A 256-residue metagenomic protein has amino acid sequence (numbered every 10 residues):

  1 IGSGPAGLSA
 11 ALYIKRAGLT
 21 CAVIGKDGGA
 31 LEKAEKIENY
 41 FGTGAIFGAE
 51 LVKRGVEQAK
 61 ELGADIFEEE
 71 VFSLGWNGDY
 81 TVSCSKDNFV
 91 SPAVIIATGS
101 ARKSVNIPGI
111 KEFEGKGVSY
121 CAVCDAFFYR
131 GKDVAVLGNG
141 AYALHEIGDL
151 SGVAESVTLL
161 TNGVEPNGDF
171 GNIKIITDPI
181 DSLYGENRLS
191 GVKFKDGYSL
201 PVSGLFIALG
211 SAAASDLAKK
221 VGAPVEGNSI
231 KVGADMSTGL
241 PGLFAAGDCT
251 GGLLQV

Functional and structural regions predicted by a protein language model:
I1-A22, G148: N-terminal Rossmann-like FAD-binding beta1-loop-alpha1 element of flavoenzymes
G2-P5, G28, G138-G140: Glycine-rich Rossmann-fold phosphate-binding loop(s) that bind the pyrophosphate of adenine dinucleotide cofactors
A11-L12, L144-D149, V153, A246-V256: A conserved FAD-binding loop/helix module that cradles the flavin
R16-K33, L160-P166: Glycine-rich FAD pyrophosphate-binding loop
K26-A49: Conserved N-terminal glycine-rich FAD pyrophosphate-binding loop of Rossmann-like flavoproteins
K53, A59-S83, F89-S91, G152-V232: A Rossmann-like FAD-binding core segment of flavoenzymes
A64-G131, N139: Glycine/small-residue-rich loop that forms an oxyanion/phosphate-binding "nest" at active or ligand-binding sites
A101, N106, E112-F128, L209-Q255: FAD-site-proximal beta/loop scaffold in flavoenzymes
